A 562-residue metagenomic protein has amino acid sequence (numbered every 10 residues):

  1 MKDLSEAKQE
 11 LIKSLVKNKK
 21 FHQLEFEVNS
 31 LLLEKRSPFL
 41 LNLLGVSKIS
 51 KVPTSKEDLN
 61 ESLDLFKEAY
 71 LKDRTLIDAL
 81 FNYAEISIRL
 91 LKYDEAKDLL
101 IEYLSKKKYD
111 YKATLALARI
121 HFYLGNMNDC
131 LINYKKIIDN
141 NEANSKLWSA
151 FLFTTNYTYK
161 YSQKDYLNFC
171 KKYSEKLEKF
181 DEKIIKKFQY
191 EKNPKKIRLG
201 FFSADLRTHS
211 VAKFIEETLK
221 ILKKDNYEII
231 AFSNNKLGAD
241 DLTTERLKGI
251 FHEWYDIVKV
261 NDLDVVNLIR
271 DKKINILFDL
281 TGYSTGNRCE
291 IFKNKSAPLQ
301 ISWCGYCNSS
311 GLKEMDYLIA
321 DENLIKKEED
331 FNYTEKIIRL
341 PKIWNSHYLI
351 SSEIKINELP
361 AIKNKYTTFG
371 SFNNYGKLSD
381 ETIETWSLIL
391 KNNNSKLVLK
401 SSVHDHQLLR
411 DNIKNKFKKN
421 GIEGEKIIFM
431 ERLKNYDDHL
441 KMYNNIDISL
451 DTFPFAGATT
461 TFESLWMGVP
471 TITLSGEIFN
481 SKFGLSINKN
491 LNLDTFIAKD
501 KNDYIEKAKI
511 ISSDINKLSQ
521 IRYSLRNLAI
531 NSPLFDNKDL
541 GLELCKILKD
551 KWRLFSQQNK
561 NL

Functional and structural regions predicted by a protein language model:
M1-Y366, E384, N415, G421-I422 (+4 more regions): Alpha-helical solenoid repeat scaffolds of the TPR/TPR-like class and their adjacent stem/linker regions that mediate
N226-E228, S387-K419: A conserved nucleotide-sugar
D256-V258, L409, E425-N435, F453-P454: Active-site donor-binding acidic/aromatic loop of nucleotide-activated sugar and phosphosugar transferases involved
T281, D451-G457, S475: Short Ser/Thr-rich beta->loop micro-motif in glycosyltransferases that lines and helps position the nucleotide-sugar
L450, S464: Donor-sugar nucleotide-binding helix/loop cap in glycosyltransferases
L465-W466, K489: Short alpha-helix at the nucleotide-sugar/activated-sugar donor binding site of glycosyltransferases and closely
P470-F479: Short hydrophobic beta-strand element within catalytic cores of glycosyltransferases and related nucleotide-activated
S481-N492: Short acidic/histidine- and often glycine-rich active-site loop of Leloir-type glycosyltransferases that engages
